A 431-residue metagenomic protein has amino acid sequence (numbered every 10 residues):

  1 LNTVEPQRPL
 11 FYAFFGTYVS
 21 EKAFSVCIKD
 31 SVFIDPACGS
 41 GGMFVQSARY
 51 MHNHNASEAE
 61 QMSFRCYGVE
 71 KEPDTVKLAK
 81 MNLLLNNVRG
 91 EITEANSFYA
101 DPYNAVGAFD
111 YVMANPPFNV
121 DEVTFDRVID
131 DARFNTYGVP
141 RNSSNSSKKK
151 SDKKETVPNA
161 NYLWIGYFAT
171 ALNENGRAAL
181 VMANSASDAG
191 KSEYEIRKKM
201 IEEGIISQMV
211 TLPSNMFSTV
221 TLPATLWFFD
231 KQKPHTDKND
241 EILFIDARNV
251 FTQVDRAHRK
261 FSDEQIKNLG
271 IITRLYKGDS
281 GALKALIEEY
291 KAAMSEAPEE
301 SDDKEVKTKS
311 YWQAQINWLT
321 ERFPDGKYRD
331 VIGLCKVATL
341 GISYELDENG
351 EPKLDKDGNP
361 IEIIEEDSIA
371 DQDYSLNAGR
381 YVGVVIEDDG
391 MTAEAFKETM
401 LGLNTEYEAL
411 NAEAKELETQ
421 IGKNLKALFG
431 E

Functional and structural regions predicted by a protein language model:
L1-N2: Long recognition/docking surfaces used for binding and targeting
E5: Glycine-rich beta-alpha loop elements in corrinoid/cobalamin-binding modules across cobalamin-dependent enzymes
P9-A114, F118-D131, M182-S185, A189-I206: Conserved S-adenosyl-L-methionine
V106-L428: A conserved structural/catalytic subdomain of Rossmann-like adenosyl-cofactor enzymes
